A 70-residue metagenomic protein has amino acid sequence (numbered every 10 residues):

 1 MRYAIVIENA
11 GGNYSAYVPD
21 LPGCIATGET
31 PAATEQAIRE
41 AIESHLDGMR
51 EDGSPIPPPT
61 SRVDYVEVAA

Functional and structural regions predicted by a protein language model:
M1-Y3, Q36-A70: Short, charged, surface-exposed hinge/linker loops at domain edges that act as mobile lids or interdomain connectors
V6-L21: Short aromatic-glycine-(Arg/Gly/Cys) micro-motifs in beta-strand/loop hairpins
G12-N13, P31, R62: Compositionally biased, intrinsically disordered low-complexity regions
P22-A32: A short, exposed loop/beta-hairpin motif centered on an aromatic-Gly-Thr core
